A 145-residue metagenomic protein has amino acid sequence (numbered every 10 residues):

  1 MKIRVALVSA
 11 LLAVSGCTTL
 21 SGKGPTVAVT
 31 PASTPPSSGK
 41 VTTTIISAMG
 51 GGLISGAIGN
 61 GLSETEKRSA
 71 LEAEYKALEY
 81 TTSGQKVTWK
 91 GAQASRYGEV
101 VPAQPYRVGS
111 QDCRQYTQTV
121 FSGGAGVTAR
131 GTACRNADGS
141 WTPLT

Functional and structural regions predicted by a protein language model:
M1-C17: Sec-dependent bacterial lipoprotein signal peptides
R4-A6, P25, Y116, A137: Small/flexible residues
V14-P36: Bacterial Sec signal peptide processing site at the extreme N-terminus
G39-T145: Intrinsically disordered, glycine/charged-rich N-terminal periplasmic/extracytoplasmic linker segments that lie
